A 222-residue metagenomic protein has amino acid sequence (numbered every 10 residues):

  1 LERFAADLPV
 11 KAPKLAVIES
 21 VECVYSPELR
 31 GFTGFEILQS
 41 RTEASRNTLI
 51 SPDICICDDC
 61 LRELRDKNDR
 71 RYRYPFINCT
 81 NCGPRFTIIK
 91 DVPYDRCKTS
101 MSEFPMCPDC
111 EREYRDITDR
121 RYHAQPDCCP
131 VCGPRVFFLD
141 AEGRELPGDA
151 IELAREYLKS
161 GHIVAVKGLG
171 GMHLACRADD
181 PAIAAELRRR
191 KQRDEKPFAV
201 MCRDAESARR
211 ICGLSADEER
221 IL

Functional and structural regions predicted by a protein language model:
L1-F137, L146-G148: Intrinsically disordered, low-complexity, mixed-charge
C60, V166, A175-D179: N-terminal amphipathic, basic-rich helices that act as targeting or association modules
T80, K167, M201-R203: Short beta-strand segments
P108, C128-C132, L139, I163-V166 (+2 more regions): Intrinsically disordered, low-complexity segments enriched in small residues
V136-G143, G170-L174: Short, basic, glycine/proline-bearing loop/turn elements
G143-G148, E152-E156: Cofactor-pocket helix-loop regions in the catalytic cores of large enzyme subunits
A154-A165: Glycine-rich phosphate/diphosphate-binding loops that line cofactor/substrate pockets in enzymes
G171-L222: A phosphate-binding glycine/aspartate-rich beta-alpha loop in the early core of alpha/beta enzymes
